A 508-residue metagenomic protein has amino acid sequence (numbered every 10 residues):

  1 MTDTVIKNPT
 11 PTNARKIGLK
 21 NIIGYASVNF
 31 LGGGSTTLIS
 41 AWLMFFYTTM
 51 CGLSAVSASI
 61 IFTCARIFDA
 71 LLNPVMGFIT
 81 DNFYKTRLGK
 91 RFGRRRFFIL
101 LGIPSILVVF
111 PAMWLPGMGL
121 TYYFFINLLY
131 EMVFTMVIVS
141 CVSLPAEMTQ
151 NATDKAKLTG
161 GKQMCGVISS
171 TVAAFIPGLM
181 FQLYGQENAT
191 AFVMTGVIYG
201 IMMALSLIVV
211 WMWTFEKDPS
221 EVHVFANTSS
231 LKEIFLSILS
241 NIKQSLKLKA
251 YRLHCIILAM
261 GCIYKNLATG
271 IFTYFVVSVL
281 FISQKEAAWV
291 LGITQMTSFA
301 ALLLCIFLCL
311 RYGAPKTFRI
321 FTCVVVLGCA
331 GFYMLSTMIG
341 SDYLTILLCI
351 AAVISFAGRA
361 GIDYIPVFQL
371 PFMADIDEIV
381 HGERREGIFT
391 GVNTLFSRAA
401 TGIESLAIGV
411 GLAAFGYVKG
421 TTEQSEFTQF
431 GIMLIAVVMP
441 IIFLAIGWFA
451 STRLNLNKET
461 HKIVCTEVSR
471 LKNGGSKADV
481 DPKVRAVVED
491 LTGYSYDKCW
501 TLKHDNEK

Functional and structural regions predicted by a protein language model:
T2-E507: Membrane-embedded alpha-helical bundles of multi-pass transporters/translocases, especially carrier/permease families
